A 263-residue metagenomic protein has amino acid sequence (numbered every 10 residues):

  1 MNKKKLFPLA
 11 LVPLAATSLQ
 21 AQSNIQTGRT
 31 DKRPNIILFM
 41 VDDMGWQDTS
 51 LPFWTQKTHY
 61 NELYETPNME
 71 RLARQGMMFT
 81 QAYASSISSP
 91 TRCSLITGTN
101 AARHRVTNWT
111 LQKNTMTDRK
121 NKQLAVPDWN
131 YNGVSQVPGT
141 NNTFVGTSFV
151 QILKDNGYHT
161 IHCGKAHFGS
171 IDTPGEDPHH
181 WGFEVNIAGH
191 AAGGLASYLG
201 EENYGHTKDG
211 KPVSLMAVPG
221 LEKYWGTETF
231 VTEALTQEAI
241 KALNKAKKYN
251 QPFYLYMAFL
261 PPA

Functional and structural regions predicted by a protein language model:
M1-D31: Bacterial Sec-dependent N-terminal signal peptides
S23-P34, V41, W46, M78: Long, internal low-complexity/basic segments
R29-N35, K248-F253: Proline/glycine-enriched tight loop/beta-turn segments at coil->beta junctions that connect or precede beta-strands
L38-F39, W46-T147, I152, H206-T207: Active-site segment of extracytoplasmic enzymes that catalyze sulfate/phosphate-ester chemistry
M40, C163: Generic enzyme active-site microenvironment
M44-G45, N100-A101, A166-H167, L260: Catalytic metal-binding/acid-base residues of hydrolase active sites
L111-H159, A166-A263: Formylglycine-dependent
